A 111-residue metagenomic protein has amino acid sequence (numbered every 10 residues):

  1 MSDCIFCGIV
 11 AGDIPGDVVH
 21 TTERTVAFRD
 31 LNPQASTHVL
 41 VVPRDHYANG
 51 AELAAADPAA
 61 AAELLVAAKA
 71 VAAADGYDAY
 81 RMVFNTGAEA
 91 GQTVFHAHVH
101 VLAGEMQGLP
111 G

Functional and structural regions predicted by a protein language model:
M1-G111: HIT superfamily nucleotide-processing domains
